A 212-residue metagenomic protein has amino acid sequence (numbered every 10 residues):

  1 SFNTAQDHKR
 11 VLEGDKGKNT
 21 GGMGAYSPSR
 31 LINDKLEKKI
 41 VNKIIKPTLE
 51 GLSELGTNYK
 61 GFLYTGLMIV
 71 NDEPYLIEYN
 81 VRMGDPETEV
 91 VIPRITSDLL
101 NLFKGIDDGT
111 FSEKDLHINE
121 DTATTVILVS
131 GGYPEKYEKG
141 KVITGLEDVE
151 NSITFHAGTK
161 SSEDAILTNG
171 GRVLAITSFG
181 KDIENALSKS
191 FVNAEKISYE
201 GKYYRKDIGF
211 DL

Functional and structural regions predicted by a protein language model:
S1-T88: Internal nucleotide-binding/catalytic subdomain
T4-D7, G14, N19-G22, S27-P28 (+9 more regions): Glycine-rich, flexible loop/turn motifs
D15-K18, R30-N33, K43, G66-N71 (+10 more regions): Residue-level detector of solvent-exposed, low-hydrophobicity positions
G17-T20, D34, K38, N42 (+12 more regions): Electropositive phosphate-/nucleotide-binding environments in soluble metabolic enzymes
A25, E50, L100-N101, I208-L212: Short, intrinsically disordered/low-complexity patches at protein termini and at juxtamembrane boundaries
V41-L63, N80-N151: Active-site "cap" helix and flanking loop/linker of ATP-utilizing ligase/carboxylase catalytic domains
G105-L212: Peripheral (often C-terminal) accessory segments that flank ATP-dependent C-N-forming ligase machineries
